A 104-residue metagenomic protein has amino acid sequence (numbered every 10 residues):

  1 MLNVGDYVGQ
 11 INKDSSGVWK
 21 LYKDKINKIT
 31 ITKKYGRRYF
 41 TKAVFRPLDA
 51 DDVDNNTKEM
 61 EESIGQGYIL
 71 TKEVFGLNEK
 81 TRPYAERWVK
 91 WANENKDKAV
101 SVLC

Functional and structural regions predicted by a protein language model:
M1-W19: Short coil-to-beta transition motif at edge beta-strands of beta-rich domains
Q10, D24-N27, E59, K72-E73: Polar/charged side chains located within well-ordered beta-strands of beta-rich proteins
D14, Y35, D49-D51: Solvent-exposed strand-loop boundary residues in beta-sheet-rich modules
W19-K33: Short beta-strand-centered aromatic/proline hotspots
K33-F45: Short, solvent-exposed secondary-structure boundary/capping segments
A43-C104: Intrinsically disordered, low-complexity, charged/polar segments
